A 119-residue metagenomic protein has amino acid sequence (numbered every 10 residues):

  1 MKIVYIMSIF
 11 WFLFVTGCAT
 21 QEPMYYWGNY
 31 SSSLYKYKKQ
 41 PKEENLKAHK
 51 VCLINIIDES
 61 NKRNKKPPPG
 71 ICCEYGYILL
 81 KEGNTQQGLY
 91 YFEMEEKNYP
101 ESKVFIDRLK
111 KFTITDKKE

Functional and structural regions predicted by a protein language model:
F14-G17: C-terminal motif of bacterial Sec signal peptides marking the signal peptidase cleavage site
A19-R63, T115-K118: N-terminal alpha-helical interaction modules that lie
E74-Y75: Structural register within alpha-helical repeat arrays
T85-P100: TPR/TPR-like (Sel1-like) alpha-helical repeat modules
S102-E119: TPR/TPR-like alpha-solenoid helical repeat scaffolds
